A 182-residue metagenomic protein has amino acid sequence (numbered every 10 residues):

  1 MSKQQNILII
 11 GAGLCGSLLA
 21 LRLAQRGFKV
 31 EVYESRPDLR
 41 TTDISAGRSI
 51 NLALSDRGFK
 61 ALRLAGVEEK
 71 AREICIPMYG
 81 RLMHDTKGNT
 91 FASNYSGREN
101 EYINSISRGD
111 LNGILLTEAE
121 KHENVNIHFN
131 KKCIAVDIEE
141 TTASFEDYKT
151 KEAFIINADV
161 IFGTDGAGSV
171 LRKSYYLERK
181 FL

Functional and structural regions predicted by a protein language model:
S2-I7, R40-L52: Accessory recognition modules or surfaces
S2-K3, S55-L182: Conserved N-terminal helical subregion
Q5-V32: N-terminal Rossmann-like FAD-binding beta1-loop-alpha1 element of flavoenzymes
A12, N51, R108: Charged, low-complexity surface patches
C15, D38, G168: Conserved Rossmann-like nucleotide-cofactor binding loop
A20-L21, I44, K173-Y176: Short amphipathic alpha-helical segments
A24-G47: Glycine-rich FAD pyrophosphate-binding loop
V32, N51, G163: Conserved SAM-binding loop
